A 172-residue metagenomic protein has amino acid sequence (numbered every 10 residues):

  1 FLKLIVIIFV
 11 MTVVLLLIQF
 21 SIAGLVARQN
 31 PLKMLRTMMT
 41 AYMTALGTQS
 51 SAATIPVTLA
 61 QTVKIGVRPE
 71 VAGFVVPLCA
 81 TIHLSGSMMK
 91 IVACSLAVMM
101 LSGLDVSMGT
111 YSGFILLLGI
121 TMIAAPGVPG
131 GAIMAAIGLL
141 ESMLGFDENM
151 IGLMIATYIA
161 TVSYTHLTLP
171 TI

Functional and structural regions predicted by a protein language model:
F1-F20: Entry/N-cap segments of selected transmembrane alpha helices and their immediately preceding amphipathic helices
K3-I8, T40, F114-M122, L153-S163: Pore-lining and gate-forming transmembrane alpha-helices of multi-pass membrane transport proteins
V10-M11, L25-M34, I65-A72, L104-G113 (+1 more regions): Membrane-interfacial loop-to-helix junctions in multi-pass transporters
V14, I18-V26, V98, S102: Alpha-helical membrane-inserting segments
T40-M122: Helix-loop-helix junctions within the multi-pass membrane cores of secondary transporters/permeases
V98-S102, I137-D147: Interfacial segments of multi-pass membrane proteins
G127: Phosphate/pyrophosphate-binding loop motifs in nucleotide- or prenyl diphosphate-using proteins
T165-T171: Conserved small/polar residues in nucleotide/adenosyl-binding loops
